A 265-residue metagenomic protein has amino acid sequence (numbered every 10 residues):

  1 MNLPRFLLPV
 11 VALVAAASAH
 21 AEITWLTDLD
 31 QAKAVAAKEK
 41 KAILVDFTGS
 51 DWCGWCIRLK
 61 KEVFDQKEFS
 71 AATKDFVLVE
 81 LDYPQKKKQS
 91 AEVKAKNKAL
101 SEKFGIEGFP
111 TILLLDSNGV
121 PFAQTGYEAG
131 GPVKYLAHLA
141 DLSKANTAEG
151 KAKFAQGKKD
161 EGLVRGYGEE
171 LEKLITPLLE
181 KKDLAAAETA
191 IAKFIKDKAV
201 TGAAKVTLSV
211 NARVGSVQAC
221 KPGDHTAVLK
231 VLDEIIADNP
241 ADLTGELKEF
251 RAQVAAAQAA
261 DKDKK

Functional and structural regions predicted by a protein language model:
M1-L8: Bacterial N-terminal signal peptides that target proteins for export
L8-A16: Bacterial N-terminal signal peptides
A15-I23: Bacterial Sec-dependent signal peptides at the C-terminal "C-region" and cleavage site
A21, L139-K265: Non-globular targeting/processing and membrane-anchoring segments
I23-T27, T48-G49, E62-A95, I106-F109: Thiol-based oxidoreductase modules, predominantly thioredoxin-like and allied folds used for disulfide exchange
T27, Q31, W55-R58, E68 (+8 more regions): Extracytoplasmic/secreted proteins, especially bacterial periplasmic and envelope-associated proteins
T27-F69: Local sequence-structure signature of Cys/Sec-based thiol-disulfide redox active-site neighborhoods
E62-F64, A99-T147: Non-catalytic, surface beta->alpha helical segment in thiol-disulfide oxidoreductase systems
